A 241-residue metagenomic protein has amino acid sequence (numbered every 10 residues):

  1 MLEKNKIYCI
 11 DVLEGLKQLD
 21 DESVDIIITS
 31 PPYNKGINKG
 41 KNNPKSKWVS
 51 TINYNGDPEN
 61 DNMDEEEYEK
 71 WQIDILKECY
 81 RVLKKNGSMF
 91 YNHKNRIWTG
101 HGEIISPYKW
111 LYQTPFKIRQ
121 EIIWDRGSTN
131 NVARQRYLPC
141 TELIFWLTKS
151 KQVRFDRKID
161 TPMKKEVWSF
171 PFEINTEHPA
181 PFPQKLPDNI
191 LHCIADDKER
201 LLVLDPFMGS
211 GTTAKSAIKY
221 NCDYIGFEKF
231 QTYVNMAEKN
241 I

Functional and structural regions predicted by a protein language model:
L2-M236: Core catalytic lobe of class I
E238-I241: DNA/chromatin major-groove-contacting recognition/catalytic segments
